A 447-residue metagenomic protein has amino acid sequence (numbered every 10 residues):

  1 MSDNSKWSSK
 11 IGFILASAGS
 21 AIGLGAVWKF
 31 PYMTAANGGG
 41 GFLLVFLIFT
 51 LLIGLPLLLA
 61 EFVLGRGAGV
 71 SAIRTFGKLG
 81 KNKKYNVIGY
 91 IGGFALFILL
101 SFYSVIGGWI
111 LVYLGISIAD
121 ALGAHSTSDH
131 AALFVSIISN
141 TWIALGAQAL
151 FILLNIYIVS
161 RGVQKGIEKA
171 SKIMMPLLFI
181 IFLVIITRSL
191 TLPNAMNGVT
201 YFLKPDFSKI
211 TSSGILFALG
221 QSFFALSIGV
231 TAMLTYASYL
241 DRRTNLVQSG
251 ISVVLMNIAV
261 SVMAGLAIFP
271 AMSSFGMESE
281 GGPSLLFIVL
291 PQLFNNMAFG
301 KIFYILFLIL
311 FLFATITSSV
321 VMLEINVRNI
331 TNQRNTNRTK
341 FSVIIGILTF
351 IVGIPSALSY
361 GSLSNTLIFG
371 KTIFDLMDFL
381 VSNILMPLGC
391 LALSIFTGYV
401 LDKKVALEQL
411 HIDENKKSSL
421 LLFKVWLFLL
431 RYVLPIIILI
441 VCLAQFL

Functional and structural regions predicted by a protein language model:
M1-W28, L57-F62, R66-L79, K83-Y90 (+2 more regions): Membrane-interface "cap" regions at the ends of multi-pass membrane proteins
S2-N4, Y32-N37, G67-I91, S104-Q164 (+5 more regions): Inter-helical loop and helix-membrane interface segments of multi-pass membrane transporters/permeases
S2-W7, E168, K172-I316, K340-F341: Membrane-embedded translocation segments of transport machinery
S8, L15-G25, L100, S104 (+5 more regions): Hydrophobic, membrane-embedded alpha-helices of multi-pass small-molecule transporters
G12-F49, T231-A237, V247-I251, L255-M256 (+2 more regions): Transmembrane helix-boundary motif of multi-pass solute transporters/channels
G12-I14, S20, L145-G146, M256-V262 (+4 more regions): Loop-to-transmembrane helix boundary motifs in multi-pass membrane proteins
L57, Y103-H125, F179-Y201, P270 (+4 more regions): Hydrophobic alpha-helical segments and their helix-loop junctions in multi-pass secondary transporters
L145, T372-I395, S418-L447: A generic transmembrane alpha-helix motif of multi-pass inner-membrane proteins
